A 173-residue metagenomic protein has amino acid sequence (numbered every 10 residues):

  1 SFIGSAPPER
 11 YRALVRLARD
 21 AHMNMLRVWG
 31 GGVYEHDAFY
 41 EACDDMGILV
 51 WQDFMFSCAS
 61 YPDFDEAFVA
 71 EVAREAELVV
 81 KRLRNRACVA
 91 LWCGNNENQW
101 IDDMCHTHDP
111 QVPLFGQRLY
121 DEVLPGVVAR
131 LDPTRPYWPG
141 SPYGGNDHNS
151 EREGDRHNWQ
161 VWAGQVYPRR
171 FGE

Functional and structural regions predicted by a protein language model:
S1-A59, F68-L91: Active-site-adjacent substrate/metal-binding segments within catalytic domains of carbohydrate-active enzymes
A6, F64-E71, Q111-G116: Alpha-helix N-cap and loop-to-helix initiation/capping positions
G31, M55, N96-E97, P142: Active-site beta-loop-alpha junctions enriched in small/polar residues
Y34, Q99-D102, Y143-N146: Active-site environment of divalent metal-dependent phosphoester hydrolases
D37-F39, Y61-D63, D147-N149: Short Asp/Glu-rich motifs
L78-P113: Active-site groove signature of glycoside hydrolases
H108-Q111, F115-E173: Extracellular glycoside hydrolase catalytic/binding regions
